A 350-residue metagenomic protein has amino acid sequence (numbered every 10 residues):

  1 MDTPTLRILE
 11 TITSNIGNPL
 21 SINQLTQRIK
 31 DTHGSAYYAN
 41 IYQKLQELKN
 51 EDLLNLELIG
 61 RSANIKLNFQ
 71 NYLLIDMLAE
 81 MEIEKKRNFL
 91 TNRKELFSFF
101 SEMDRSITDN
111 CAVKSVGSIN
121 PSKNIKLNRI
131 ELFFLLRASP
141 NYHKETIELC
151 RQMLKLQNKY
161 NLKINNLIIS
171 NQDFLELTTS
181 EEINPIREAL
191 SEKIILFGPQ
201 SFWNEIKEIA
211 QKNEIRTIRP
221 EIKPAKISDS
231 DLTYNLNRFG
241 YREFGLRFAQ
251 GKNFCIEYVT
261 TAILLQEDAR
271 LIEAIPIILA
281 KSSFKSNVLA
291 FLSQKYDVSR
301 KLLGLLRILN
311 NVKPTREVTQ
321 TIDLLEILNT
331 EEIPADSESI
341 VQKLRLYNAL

Functional and structural regions predicted by a protein language model:
M1-C111, P121-L127, S139-L350: Catalytic core of pol beta-like nucleotidyltransferases
K114-S118: Glycine-rich beta-strand-to-loop/alpha-helix junction loops that act as flexible
F133-R137: Short hydrophobic/aromatic beta-strand micro-patches that form the beta-sheet surface supporting nucleotide- or nucleic
